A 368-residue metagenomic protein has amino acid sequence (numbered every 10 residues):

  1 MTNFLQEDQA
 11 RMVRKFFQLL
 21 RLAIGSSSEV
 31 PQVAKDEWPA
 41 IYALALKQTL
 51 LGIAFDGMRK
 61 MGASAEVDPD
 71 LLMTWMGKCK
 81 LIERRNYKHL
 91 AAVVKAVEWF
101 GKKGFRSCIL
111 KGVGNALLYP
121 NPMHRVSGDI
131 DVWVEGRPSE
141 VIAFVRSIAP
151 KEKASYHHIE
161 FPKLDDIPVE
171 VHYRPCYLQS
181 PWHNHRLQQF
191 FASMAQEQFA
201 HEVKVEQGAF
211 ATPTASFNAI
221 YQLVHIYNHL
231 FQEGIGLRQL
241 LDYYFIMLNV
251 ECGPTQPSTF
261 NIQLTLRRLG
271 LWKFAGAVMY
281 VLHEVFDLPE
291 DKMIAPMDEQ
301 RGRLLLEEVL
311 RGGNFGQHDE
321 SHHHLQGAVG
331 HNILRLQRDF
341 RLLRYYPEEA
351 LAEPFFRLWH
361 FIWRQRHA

Functional and structural regions predicted by a protein language model:
T2-G128, W133-A368: Conserved NTP-donor binding/palm subdomain of two-metal-ion nucleotidyltransferases/polymerases, i.e., the charged
